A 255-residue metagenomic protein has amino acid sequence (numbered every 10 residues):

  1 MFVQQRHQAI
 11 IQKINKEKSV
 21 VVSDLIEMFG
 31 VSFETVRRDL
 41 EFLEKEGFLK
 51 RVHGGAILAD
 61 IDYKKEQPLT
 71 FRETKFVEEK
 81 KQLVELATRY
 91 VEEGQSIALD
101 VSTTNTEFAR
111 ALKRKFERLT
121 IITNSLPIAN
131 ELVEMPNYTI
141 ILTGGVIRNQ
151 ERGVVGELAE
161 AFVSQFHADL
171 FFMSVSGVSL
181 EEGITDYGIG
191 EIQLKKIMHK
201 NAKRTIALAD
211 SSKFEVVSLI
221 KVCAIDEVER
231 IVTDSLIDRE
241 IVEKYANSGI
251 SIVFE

Functional and structural regions predicted by a protein language model:
F2-Q5, I11-Q12, V21-L25, G30 (+3 more regions): Conserved phosphate- and dinucleotide-binding cores of soluble alpha/beta proteins, encompassing both enzyme active
F2-R6, Q12-S23, M28, E34 (+3 more regions): HTH-adjacent hinge/linker in prokaryotic transcriptional regulators
D60, V101, A209: Pocket-edge structural micro-motifs
G94, F116-R118, A202, V228: A general structural motif
T103-T106: Gly/Ser/Thr-rich loops at beta-strand to alpha-helix junctions that form or flank small-molecule/cofactor-binding
A111-I121, S125-N130: Catalytic core of membrane glycerolipid acyltransferases/transacylases, capturing the structured, soluble-facing
